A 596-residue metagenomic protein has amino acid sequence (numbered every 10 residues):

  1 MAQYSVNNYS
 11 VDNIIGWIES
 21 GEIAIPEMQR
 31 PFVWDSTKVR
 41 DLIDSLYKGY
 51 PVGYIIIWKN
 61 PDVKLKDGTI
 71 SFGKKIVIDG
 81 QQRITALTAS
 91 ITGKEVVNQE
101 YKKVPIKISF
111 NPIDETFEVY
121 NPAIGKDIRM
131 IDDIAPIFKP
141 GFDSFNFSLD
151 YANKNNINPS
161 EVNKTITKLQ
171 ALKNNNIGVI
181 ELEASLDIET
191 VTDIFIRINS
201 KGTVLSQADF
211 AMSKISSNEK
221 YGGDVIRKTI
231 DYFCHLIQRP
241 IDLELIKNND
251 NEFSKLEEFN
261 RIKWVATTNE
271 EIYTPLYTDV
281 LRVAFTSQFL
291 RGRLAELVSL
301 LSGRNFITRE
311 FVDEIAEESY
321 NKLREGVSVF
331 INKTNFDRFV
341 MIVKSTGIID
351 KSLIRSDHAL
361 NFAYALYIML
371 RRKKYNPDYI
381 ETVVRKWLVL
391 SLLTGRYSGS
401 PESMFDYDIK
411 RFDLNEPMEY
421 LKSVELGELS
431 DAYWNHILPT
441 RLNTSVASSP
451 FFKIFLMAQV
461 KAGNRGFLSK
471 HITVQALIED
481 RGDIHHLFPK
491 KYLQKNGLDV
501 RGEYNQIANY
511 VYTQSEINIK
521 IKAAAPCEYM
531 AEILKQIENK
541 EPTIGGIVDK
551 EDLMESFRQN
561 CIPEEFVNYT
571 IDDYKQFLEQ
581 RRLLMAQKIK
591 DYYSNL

Functional and structural regions predicted by a protein language model:
A2-V283, S287, D350-I354, V384 (+7 more regions): Basic- and aromatic-enriched surface patches that contact anionic nucleotides/nucleic acids
G80, V474-N509, A525: Histidine-centered nuclease catalytic patch
T190-T192, K374-N376, G395-Y397, Q494-N496 (+2 more regions): Short conserved micro-motifs at the rims of enzyme active sites and ligand-binding pockets
A208-A211, Y375-R385, G399-S400, L498-E503 (+1 more regions): Composition- and surface-driven signal marking solvent-exposed, interaction-prone regions in large proteins
L256-I437: A cross-family structural signal marking well-folded subdomains
L392-I484, Y492: Intrinsically disordered, low-complexity N-proximal targeting/linker segments that flank membranes
Y504-E538: Short Cys/His-centered divalent metal-binding micro-motifs
I544-L596: C-terminal, well-folded lobe of enzymatic/effector domains
